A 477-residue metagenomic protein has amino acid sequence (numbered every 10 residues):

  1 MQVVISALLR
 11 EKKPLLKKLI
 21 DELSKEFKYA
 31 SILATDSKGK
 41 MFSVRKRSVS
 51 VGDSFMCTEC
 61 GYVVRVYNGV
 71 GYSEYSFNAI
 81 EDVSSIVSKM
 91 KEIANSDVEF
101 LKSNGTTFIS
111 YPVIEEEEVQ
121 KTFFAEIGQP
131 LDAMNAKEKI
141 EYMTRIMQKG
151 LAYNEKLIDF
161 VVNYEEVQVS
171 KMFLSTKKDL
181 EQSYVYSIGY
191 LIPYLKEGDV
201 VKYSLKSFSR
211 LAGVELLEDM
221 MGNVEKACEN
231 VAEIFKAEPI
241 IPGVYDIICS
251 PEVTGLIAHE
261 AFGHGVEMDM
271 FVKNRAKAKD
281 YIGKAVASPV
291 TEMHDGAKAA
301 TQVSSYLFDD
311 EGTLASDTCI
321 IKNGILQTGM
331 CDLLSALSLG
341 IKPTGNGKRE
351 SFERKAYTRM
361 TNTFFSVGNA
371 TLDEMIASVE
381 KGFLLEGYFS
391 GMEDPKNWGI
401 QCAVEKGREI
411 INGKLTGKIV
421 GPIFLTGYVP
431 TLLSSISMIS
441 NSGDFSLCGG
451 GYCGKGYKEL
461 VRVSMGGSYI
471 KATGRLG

Functional and structural regions predicted by a protein language model:
M1-G477: N-terminal small-residue-enriched
